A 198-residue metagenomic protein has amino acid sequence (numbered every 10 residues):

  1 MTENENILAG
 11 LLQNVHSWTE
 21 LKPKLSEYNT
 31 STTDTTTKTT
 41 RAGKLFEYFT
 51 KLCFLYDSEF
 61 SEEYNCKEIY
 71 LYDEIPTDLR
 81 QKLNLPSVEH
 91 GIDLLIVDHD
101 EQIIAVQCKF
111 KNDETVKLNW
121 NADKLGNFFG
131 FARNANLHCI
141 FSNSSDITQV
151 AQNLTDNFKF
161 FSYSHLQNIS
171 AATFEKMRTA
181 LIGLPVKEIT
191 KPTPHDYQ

Functional and structural regions predicted by a protein language model:
E3-E5, N14-W18, T77-R80, F129-Q198: ATP-dependent helicase/translocase motor core
E5-A9, W18, T115, A122: Generic N-terminal initiation segments characterized by hydrophobic and/or small/turn-forming residues
L11, T36-T39, L184: Homeobox/homeodomain signature
P23-K51: Nuclease catalytic cores
Y28, Y48, Y56, Y64 (+5 more regions): Sequence-level detector for tyrosine residue identity
T40-R133: Catalytic centers of nucleases
